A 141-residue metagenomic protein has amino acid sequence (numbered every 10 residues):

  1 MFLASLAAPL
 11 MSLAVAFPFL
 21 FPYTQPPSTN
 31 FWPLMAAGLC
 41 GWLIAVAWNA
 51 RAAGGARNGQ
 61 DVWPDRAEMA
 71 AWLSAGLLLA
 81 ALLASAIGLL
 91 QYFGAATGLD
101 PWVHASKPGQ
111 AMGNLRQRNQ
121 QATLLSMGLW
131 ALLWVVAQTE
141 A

Functional and structural regions predicted by a protein language model:
F2-Y23, F31-N49, E68-A141: Alpha-helical transmembrane segments of multi-pass inner-membrane proteins
P26-S28, G54: Membrane-interface helix-loop junction between the first two transmembrane segments
A52-A71: Membrane-interface helix-boundary motifs at transmembrane edges
